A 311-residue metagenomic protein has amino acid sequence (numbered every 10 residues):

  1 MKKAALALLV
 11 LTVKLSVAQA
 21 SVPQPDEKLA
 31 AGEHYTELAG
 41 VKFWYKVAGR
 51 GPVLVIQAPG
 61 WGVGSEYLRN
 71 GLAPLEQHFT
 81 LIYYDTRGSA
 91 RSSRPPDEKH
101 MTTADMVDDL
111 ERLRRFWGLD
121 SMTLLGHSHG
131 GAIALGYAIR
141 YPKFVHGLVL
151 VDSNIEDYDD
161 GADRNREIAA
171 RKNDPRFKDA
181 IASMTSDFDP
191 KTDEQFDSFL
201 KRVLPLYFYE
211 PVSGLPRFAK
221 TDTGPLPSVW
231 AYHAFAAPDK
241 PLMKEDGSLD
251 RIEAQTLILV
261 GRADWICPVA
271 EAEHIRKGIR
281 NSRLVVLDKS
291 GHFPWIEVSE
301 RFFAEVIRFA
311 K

Functional and structural regions predicted by a protein language model:
L38-R94, K99: Conserved HGGG/HGGXW glycine-rich cap/lid loop of the alpha/beta-hydrolase fold
T86-H129: Active-site loop/oxyanion-hole signature of alpha/beta-hydrolase fold enzymes
D120-D163: Conserved hydrolase catalytic core segment
L148-S186: Flexible "cap/lid" loop of the alpha/beta hydrolase fold
R176-G247, A254: Alpha/beta-hydrolase
I252, I258-V260: Short beta-strand/loop motif that positions the catalytic acidic residue of the alpha/beta-hydrolase fold
A263-C267: Acidic catalytic loop of the alpha/beta-hydrolase fold
S282-K311: Catalytic active-site module of serine/aspartate enzymes centered on a nucleophile-bearing elbow/loop
